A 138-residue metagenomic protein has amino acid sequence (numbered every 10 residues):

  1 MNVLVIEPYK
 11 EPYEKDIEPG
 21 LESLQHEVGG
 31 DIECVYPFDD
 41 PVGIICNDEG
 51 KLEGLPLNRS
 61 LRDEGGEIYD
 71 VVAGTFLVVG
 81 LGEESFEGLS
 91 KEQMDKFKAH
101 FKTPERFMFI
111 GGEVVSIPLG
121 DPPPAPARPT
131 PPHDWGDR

Functional and structural regions predicted by a protein language model:
N2-E7: A short beta-strand micro-motif
Y9, Y36: Catalytic phosphate/metal-binding cores of nucleic-acid and nucleotide-processing enzymes, i.e., regions that mediate
Y13-K15: Surface-exposed ligand/attachment interfaces on beta-rich extracellular proteins
I17-S23, N58-L61: A short, sequence-level motif marking secondary-structure junctions
G43-M108: Long, low-complexity, intrinsically disordered segments enriched in glycines and aromatic residues
V114-S116: Short linear proline/tyrosine/threonine-rich motifs used for host-factor recruitment and membrane trafficking/assembly
A125-R138: Non-Sec secretion/translocation targeting segments of pathogen effectors
